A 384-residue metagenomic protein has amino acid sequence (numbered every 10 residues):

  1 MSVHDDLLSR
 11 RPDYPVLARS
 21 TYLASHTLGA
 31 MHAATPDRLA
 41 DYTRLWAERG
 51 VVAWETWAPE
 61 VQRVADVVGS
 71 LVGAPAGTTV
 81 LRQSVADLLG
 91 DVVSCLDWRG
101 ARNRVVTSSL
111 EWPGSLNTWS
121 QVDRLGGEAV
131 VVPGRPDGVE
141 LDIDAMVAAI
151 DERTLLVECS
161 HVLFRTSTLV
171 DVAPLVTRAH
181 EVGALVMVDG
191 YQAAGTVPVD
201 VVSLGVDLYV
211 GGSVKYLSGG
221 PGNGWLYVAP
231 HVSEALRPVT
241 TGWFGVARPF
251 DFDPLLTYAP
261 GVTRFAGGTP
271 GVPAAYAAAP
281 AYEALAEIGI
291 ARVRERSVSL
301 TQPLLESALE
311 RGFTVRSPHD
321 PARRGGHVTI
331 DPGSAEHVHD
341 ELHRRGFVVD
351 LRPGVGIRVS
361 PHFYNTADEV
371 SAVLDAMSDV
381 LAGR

Functional and structural regions predicted by a protein language model:
M1-R384: Pyridoxal 5′-phosphate
